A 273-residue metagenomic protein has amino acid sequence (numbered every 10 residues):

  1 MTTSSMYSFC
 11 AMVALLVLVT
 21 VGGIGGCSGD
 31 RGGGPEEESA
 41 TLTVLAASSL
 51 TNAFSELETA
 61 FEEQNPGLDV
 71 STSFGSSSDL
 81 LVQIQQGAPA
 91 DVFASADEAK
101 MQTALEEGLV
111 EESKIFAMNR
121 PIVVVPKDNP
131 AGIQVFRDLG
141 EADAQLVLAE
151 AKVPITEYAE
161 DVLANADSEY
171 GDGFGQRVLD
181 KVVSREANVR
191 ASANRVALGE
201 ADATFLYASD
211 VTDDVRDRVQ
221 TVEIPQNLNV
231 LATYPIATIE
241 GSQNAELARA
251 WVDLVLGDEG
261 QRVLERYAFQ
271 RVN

Functional and structural regions predicted by a protein language model:
T2-V13: Bacterial N-terminal signal peptides that target proteins for export
A14-T20, L163: Core hydrophobic alpha-helical transmembrane segments of single-pass membrane proteins
V21-G26: C-terminal motif of bacterial Sec signal peptides marking the signal peptidase cleavage site
C27-E63, D69, S73, S78 (+5 more regions): Exported/periplasmic ABC-transporter solute-binding proteins
D91-S95: Periplasmic-binding protein-like
G108-K114: Central helical "cap/lid" subdomain
